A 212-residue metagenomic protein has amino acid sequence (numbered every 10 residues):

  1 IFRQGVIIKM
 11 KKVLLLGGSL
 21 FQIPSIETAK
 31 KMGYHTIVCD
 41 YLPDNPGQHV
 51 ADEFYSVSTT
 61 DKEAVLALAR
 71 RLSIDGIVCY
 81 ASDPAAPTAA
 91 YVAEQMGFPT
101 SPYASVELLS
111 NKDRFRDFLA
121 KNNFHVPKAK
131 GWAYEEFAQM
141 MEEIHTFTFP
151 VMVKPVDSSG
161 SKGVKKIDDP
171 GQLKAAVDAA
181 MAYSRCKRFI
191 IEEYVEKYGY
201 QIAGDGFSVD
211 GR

Functional and structural regions predicted by a protein language model:
G5-S105: ATP-binding N-terminal substructure of ATP-dependent carboxylate-amine bond-forming enzymes
L68, E143, A176-A179: CheY-like receiver
E94-G163, P170: A conserved helix-loop-beta module that forms one wall/lid of the active-site cleft in ATP-utilizing catalytic domains
H125-P127, P150-V153, K165-Y198: Conserved ATP-binding module of the ATP-grasp superfamily
S208-R212: Short acidic-glycine loop/turn motifs at beta-strand connectors
